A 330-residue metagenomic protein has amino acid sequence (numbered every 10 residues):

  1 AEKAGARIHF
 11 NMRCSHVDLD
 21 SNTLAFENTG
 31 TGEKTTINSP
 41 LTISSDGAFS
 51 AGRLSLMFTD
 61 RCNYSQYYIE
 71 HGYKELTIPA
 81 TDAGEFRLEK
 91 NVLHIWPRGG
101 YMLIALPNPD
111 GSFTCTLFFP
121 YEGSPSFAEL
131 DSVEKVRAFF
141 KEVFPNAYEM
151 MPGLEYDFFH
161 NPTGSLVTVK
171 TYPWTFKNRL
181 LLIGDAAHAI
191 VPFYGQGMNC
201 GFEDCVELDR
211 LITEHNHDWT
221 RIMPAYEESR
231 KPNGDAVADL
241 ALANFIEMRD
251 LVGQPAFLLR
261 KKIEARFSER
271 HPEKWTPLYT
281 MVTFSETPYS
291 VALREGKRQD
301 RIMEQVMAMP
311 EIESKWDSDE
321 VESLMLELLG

Functional and structural regions predicted by a protein language model:
A1-R7: N-terminal Rossmann-like dinucleotide/flavin-binding domain of flavoprotein oxidoreductases that bind FAD/FMN
K3, A51, S55, L211-H215: Active-site catalytic microenvironments for nucleophilic, acid-base chemistry
H9, S44, I183: Generic enzyme active-site microenvironment
F10-T23: A conserved short coil-to-beta-strand element within the FAD-binding core of flavoproteins
T23-L166, K170-F176: Conserved FAD-binding catalytic core of PHBH/FMO-like flavoproteins
L76, P162-G253: Conserved mid-domain beta->alpha element of the FAD-binding
R210-G330: C-terminal helical "tail/cap" subdomain of flavin- and related membrane-associated enzymes
